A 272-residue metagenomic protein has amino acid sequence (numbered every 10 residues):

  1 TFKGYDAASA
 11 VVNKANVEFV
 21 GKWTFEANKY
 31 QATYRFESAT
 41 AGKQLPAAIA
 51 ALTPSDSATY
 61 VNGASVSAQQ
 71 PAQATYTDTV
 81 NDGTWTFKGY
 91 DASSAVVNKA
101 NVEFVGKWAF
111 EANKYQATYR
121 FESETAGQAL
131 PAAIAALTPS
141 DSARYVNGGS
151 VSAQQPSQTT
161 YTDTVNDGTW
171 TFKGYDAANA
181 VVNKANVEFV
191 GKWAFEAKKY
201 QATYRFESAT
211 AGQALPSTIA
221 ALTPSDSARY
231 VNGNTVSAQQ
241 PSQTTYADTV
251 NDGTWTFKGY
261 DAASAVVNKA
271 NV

Functional and structural regions predicted by a protein language model:
T1-V11, F25, A64-V97, N147-V182 (+1 more regions): Surface-exposed interfaces of beta-sheet-rich extracellular modules
A7, V11-F36, V96-R120, V181-F206 (+1 more regions): Conserved "repeat-terminator" motif of extracellular CCP/Sushi domains
N16, Y30-Q31, K43, Q69-Q73 (+10 more regions): Intrinsically disordered, low-complexity repeat/linker tracts enriched for polar/charged residues
V17-V20, T33, Q44, S57 (+14 more regions): Intrinsically disordered and other compositionally biased segments
T24, R35-A39, T53-S55, Q69-P71 (+15 more regions): A structural detector for beta-sheet-dominated domains
E26-N28, E37-A39, T79, G83 (+9 more regions): Generic structural motif
T33-Y60, A95, T118-Y145, T203-Y230 (+1 more regions): Short, solvent-exposed loop/edge segments of extracellular or virion-exposed proteins
